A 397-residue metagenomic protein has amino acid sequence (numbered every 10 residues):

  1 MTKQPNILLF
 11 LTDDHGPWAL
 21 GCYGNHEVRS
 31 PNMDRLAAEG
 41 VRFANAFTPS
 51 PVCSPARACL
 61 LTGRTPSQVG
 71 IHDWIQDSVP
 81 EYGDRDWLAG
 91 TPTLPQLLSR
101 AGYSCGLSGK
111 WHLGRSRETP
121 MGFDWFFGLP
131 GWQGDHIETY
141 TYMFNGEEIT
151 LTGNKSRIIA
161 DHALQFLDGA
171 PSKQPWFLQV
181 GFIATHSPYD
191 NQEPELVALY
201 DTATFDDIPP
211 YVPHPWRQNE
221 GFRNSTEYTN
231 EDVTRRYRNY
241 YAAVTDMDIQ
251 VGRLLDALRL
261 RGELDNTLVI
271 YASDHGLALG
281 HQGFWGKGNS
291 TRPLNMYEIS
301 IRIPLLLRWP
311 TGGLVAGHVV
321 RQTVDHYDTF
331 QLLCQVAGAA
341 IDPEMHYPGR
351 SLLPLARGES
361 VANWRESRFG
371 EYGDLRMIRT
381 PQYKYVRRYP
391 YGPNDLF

Functional and structural regions predicted by a protein language model:
K3, N25-S30, F47-V52, W74 (+7 more regions): A short beta-strand-to-alpha-helix junction
K3-L8, E39-A44, A101-C105, F123-D124 (+3 more regions): Loop/turn elements at helix/coil->beta-strand transitions in domains of secreted/extracellular proteins
Q4-G16, R35-L36, L60-T62, L98 (+7 more regions): Beta-strand elements within well-structured catalytic alpha/beta cores of enzymes that handle phosphate/sulfate esters
L9-F10, G16-G106, R117, W125 (+2 more regions): Active-site segment of extracytoplasmic enzymes that catalyze sulfate/phosphate-ester chemistry
P17-A19, V52-A56, V69-G70, L113-R117 (+7 more regions): Short catalytic/ligand-binding loop motif for oxyanion handling, primarily in non-cytosolic enzymes, centered on
V28, T119-G122, L129, D190-E193 (+2 more regions): Histidine-centered active-site microenvironments of extracellular/periplasmic hydrolases and transferases
I71-R100, H112-Y241, G392: Formylglycine-dependent
T119, D124-W125, Q133, L277-G288 (+2 more regions): C-terminal cap/loop subdomain of S1 sulfatases and analogous C-terminal strand-loop tails that border
